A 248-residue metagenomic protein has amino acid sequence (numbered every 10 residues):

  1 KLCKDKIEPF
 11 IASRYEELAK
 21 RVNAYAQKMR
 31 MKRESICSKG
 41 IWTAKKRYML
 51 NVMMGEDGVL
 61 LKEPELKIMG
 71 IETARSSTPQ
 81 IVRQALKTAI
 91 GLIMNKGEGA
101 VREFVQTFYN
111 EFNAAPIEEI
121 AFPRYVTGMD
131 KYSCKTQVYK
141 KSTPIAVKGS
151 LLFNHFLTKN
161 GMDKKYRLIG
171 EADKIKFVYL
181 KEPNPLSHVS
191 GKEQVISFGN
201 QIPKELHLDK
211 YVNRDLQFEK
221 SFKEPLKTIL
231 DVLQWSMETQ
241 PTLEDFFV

Functional and structural regions predicted by a protein language model:
K1-V248: DNA-dependent DNA polymerase catalytic subunits
